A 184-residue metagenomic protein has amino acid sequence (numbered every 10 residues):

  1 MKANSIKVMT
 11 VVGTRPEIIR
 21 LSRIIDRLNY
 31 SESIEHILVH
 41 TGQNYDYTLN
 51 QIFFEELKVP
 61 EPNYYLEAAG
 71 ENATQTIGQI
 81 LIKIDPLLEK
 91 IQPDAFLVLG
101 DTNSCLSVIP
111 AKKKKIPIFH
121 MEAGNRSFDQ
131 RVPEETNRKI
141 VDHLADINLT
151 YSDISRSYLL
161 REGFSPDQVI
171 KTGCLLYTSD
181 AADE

Functional and structural regions predicted by a protein language model:
M1-Q43: N-terminal subdomain of nucleotide-sugar transferases
K7, D94-A95: Structural motif
G13-T14, T41-Q43, D101, A123 (+1 more regions): Cofactor-binding loop segments of dinucleotide-utilizing enzymes, especially the Rossmann-like FAD- and NAD(P)+-binding
I34-T76, K83: Conserved nucleotide-sugar phosphate-binding/catalytic loop shared by glycosyltransferases and other
L81-I91: Short, well-structured alpha-helical segments in soluble
L97-K114: An aromatic- and histidine-rich active-site surface loop
I116-L176: Active-site-proximal region of nucleotide-activated glycan assembly enzymes, centered on histidine/acidic-rich loops
Y177-E184: Conserved small/polar residues in nucleotide/adenosyl-binding loops
